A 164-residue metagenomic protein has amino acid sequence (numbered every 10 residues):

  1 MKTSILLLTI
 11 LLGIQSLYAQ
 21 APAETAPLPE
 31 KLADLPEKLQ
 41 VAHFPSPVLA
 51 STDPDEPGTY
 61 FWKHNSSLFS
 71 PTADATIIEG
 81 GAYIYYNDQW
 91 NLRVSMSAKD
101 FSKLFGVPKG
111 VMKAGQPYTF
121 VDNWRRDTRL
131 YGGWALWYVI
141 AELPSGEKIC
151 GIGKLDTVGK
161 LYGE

Functional and structural regions predicted by a protein language model:
M1-S4: Positively charged n-region of N-terminal signal peptides that target proteins for export
L7-Q15: Bacterial N-terminal signal peptides
P45-S46, E56-N65, G133-L136: Short, solvent-exposed loop/turn segments enriched in Ser/Thr/Gly
N65-P71, N123: Short edge beta-strand/loop segments characteristic of extracellular beta-sandwich folds
F69-M112: The feature marks short-to-medium sequence segments in extracytoplasmic or secretory-pathway proteins
D100-W137: Short, solvent-exposed, Trp/other aromatic-anchored flexible loops in extracytoplasmic proteins
R126-E164: Terminal connector regions
